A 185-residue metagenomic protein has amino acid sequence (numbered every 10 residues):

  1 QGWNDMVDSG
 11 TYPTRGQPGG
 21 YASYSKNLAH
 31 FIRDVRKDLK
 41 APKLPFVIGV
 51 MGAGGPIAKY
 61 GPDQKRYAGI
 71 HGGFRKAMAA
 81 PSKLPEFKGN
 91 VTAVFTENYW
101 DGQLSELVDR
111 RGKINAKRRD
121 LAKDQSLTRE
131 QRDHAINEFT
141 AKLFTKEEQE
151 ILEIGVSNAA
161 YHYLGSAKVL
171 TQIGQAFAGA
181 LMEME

Functional and structural regions predicted by a protein language model:
Q1-E185: Cell-envelope and extracellular/periplasmic
